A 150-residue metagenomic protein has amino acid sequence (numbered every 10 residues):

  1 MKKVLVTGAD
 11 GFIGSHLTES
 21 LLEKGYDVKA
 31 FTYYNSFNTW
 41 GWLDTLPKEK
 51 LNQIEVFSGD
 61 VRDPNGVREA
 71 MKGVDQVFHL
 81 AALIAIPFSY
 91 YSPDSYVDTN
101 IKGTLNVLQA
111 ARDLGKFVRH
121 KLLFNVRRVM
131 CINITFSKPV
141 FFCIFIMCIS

Functional and structural regions predicted by a protein language model:
M1-N133, S137-P139, I144-S150: N-terminal Rossmann-like NAD(P)+-binding domain of SDR-like oxidoreductases, especially those catalyzing
